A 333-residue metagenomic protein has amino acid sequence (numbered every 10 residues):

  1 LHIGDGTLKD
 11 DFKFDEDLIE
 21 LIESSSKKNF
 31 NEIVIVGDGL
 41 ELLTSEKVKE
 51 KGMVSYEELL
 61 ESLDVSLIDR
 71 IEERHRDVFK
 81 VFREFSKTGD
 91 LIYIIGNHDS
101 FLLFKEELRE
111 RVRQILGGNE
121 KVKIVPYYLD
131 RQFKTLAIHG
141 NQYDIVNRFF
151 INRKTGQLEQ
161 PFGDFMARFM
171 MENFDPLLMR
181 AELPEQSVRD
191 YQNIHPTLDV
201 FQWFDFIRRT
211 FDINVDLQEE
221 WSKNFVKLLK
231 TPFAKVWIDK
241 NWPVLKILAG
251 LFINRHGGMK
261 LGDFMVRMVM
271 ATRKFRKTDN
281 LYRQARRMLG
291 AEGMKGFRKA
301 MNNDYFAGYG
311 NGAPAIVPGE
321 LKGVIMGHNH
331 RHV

Functional and structural regions predicted by a protein language model:
L1-V333: Extended recognition/assembly regions associated with phosphoester-bond processing machinery
